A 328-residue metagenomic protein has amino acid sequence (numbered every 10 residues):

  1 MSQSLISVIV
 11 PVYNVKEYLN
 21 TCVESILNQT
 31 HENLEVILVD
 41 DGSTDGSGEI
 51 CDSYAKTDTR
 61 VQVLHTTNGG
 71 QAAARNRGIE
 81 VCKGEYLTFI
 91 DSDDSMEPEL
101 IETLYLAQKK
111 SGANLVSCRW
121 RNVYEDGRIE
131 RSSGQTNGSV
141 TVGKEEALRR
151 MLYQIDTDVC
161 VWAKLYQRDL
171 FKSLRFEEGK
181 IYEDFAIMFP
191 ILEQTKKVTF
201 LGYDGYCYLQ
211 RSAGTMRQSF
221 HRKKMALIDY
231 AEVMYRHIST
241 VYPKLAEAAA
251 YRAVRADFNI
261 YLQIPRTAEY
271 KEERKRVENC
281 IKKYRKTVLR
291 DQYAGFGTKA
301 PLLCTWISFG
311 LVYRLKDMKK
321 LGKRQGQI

Functional and structural regions predicted by a protein language model:
M1-Y230, R236: Nucleotide-sugar donor-binding/catalytic module of glycosyltransferases that assemble extracellular/cell-envelope
G143, H221, Y242, G295-F296 (+1 more regions): Helix N-terminus capping/helix-initiation residues
M151-L152, A253, D257: Short alpha-helical scaffolding segments that buttress acidic/His motifs in well-ordered protein cores
G179-Y182, T199-G202, H221-R222, N259-A268 (+1 more regions): Short, charged low-complexity intrinsically disordered segments located at boundaries of structured domains
G205-S212, R217-L245, N259-V288: Catalytic core of nucleotide-sugar-dependent glycosyltransferases
L245-R252: All-alpha amphipathic helical-bundle segments outside canonical DNA-binding/catalytic cores that form hydrophobic
T267-I328: Membrane-interface aromatic/basic loop that binds lipid-linked glycans or pyrophosphate carriers, typified by
